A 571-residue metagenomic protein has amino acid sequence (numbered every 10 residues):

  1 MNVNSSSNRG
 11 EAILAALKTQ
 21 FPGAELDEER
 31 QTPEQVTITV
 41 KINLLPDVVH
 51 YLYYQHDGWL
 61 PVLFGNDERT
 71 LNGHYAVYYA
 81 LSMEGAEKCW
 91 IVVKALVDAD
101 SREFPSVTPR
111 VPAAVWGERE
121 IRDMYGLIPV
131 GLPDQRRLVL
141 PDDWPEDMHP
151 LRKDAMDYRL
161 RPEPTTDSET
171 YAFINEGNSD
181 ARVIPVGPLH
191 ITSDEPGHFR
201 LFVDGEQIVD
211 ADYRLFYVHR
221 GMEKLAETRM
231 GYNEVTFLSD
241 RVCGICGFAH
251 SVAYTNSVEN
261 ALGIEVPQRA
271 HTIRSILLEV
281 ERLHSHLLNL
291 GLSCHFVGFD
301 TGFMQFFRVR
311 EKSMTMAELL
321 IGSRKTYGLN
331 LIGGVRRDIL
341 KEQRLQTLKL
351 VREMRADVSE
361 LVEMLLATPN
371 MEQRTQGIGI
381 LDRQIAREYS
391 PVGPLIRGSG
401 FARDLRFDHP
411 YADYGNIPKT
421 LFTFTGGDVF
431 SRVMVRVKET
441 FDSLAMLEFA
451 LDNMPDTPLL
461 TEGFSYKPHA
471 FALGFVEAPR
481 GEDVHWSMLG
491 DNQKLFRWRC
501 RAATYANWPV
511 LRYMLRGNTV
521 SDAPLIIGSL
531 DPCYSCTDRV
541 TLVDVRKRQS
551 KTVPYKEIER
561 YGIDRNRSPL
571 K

Functional and structural regions predicted by a protein language model:
M1-D210, M371-Q373, R387, S443 (+1 more regions): Terminal low-complexity/charged segments
I42-L45, P112, L138-K571: Metal/cofactor-centered catalytic core regions of large enzymes
